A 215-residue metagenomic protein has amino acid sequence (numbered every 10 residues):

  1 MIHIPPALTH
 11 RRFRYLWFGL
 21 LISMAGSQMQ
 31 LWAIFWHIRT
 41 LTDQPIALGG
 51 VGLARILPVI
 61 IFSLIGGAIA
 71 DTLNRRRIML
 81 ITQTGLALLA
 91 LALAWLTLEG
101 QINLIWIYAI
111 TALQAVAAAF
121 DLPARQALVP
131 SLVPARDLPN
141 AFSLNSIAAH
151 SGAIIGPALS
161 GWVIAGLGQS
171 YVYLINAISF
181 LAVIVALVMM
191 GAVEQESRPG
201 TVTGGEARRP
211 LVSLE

Functional and structural regions predicted by a protein language model:
M1-E215: Alpha-helical transmembrane-bundle signature of multi-pass membrane transport and export proteins
